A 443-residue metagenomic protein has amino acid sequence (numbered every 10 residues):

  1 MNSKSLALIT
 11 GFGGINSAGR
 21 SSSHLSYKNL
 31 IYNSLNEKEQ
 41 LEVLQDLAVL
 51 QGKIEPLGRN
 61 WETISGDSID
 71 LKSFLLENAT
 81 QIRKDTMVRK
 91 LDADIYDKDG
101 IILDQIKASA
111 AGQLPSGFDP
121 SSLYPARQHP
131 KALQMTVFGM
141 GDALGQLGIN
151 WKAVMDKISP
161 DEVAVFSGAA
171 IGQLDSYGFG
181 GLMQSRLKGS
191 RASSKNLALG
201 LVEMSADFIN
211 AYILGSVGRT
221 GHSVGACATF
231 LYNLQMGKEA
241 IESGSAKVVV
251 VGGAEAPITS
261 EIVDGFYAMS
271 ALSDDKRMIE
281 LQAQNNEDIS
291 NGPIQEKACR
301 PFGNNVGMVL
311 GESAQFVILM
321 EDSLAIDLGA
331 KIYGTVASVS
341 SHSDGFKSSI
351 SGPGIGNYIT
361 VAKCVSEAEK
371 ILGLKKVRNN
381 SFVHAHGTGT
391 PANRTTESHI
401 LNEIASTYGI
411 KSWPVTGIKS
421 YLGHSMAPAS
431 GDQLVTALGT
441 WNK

Functional and structural regions predicted by a protein language model:
M1, V43-A48, K90-Q134, G172-M236 (+3 more regions): Conserved catalytic cysteine-centered active-site region of acyl-thioester-dependent Claisen-condensing enzymes
M1-S122, S323-T335, V435-K443: ACP-dependent fatty acid/polyketide chain-elongation machinery
S5-F12, S17, M278-F382: Condensing-enzyme catalytic core mediating Claisen C-C bond formation in acyl metabolism
L133-S193: Hydrophobic alpha-helical hairpins/lids featuring a short glycine-rich hinge
T136-I149, V202, A206, T220-E255 (+2 more regions): Active-site-proximal alpha-helical scaffold in enzymes
M140, V165, F230, G237 (+6 more regions): Conserved small-residue
S176-G180, L234, T259-G265, F346-S351 (+2 more regions): Short acidic, glycine/serine/threonine-rich loops at helix termini
G345-N357, G387-A405, S425-Q433: Short glycine/threonine-rich loop-to-helix capping motif typified by GTGT followed within a few residues by an Asp-Pro
